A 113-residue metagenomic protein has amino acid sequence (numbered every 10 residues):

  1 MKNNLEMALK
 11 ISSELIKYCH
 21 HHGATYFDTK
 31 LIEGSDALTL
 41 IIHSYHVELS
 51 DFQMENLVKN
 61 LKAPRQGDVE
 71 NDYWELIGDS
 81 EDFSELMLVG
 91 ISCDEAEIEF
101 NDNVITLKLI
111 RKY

Functional and structural regions predicted by a protein language model:
M1-K2, Y113: Absolute protein N-terminus
K2-E33, F83-S92: Conserved ATP-binding N-box helix of the HATPase_c
D36-L40, I105: Short beta-strand element(s) in the Bergerat
L40-S84: Glycine-rich/acidic phosphate-handling loop/turn and adjacent ATP-lid/helix of nucleotide-binding kinase/ATPase domains
Y45, K112-Y113: Conserved post-beta-strand hinge residue in the HATPase_c
D94-E99: Glycine-rich ATP-binding loops of the HATPase_c
N103-K112: Short C-terminal beta-strand
